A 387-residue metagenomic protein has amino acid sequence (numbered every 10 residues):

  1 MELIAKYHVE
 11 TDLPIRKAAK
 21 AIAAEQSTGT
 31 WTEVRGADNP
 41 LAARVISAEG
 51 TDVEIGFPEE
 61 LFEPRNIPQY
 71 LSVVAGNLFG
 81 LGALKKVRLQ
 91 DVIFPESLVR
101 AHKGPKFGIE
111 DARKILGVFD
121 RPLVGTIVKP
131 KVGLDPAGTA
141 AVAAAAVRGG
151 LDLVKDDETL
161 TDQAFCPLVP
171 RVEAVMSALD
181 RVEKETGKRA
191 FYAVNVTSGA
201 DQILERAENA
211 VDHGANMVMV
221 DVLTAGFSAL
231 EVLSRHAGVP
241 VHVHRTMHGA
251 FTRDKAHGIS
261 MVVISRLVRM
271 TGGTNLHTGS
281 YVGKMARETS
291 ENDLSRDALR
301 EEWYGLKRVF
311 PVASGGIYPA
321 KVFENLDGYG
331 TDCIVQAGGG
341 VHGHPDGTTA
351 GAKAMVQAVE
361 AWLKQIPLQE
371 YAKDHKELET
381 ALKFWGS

Functional and structural regions predicted by a protein language model:
M1-V147: N-terminal capping/small domains of soluble enzymes
Y7-L13, P122-A140, A190-Q202, M247-I259 (+1 more regions): Active-site mouth loops of central-metabolism enzymes
E25-G29, A178, V182-E185, H213 (+6 more regions): Change "in soluble alpha/beta enzymes" to "in soluble alpha/beta proteins
P105-R113, L160-V182, A200-I203, V222-G238 (+3 more regions): Active-site-adjacent beta->alpha loops and helix N-cap segments on the catalytic face of soluble alpha/beta enzymes
T126, G133-L160, C166-P167, L179 (+1 more regions): Phosphate-binding glycine-rich loops and their immediate beta-loop-alpha structural context
K188-S198, T278-A286: Glycine-rich phosphate-binding "P-loop"
E205-E208, H213-A337: Catalytic alpha/beta core domains of metabolic enzymes, predominantly
T348-S387: Extended, intrinsically disordered, low-complexity segments
